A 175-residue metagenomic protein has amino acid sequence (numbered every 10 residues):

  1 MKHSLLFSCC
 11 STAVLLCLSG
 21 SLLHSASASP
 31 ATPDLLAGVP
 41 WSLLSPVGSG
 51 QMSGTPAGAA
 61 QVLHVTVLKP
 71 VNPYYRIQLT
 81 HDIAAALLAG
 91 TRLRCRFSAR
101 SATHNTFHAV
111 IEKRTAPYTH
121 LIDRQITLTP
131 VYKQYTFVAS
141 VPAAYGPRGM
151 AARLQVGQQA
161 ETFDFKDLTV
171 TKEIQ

Functional and structural regions predicted by a protein language model:
M1-L5: Positively charged n-region of N-terminal signal peptides that target proteins for export
C9-S21: Bacterial N-terminal signal peptides
L23-Q175: Extracellular and organelle-lumenal recognition/adhesion modules and their flexible linkers in secreted
